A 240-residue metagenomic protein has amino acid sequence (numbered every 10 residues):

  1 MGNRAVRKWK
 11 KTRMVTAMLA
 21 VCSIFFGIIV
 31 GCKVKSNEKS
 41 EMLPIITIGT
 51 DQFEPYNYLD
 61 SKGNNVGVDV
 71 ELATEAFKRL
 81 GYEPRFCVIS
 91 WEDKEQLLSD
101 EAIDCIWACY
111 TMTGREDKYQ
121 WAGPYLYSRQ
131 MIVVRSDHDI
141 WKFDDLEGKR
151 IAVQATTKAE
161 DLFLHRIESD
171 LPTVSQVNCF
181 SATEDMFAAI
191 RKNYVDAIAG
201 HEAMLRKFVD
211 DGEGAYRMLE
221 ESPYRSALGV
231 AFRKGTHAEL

Functional and structural regions predicted by a protein language model:
E38-Y110, D117, N178-C179: Extracytoplasmic small-molecule ligand-binding "clamshell" domains of the periplasmic binding protein/Venus flytrap
I46-Q52, V66, D144-E160: Short loop->beta-strand "edge-of-pocket" segments that line small-molecule binding or catalytic clefts across diverse
T50-Q52, L126-V134, E202, R206-L240: Periplasmic-binding protein-like
Y58-S61, A73-Y82, A159-F180, V209-G214: Ligand-binding cleft/hinge of the Venus flytrap
A76, L98-S99, L146, I190-R191 (+1 more regions): Hydrophobic residues within well-ordered alpha-helices
D93-Q96, C109-K118, L162-R166, A189-Y224: A ligand-binding cleft/hinge motif common to bilobed small-molecule-binding domains
G123, V134-I151, G235: Flexible hinge/capping segments at coil-to-helix
